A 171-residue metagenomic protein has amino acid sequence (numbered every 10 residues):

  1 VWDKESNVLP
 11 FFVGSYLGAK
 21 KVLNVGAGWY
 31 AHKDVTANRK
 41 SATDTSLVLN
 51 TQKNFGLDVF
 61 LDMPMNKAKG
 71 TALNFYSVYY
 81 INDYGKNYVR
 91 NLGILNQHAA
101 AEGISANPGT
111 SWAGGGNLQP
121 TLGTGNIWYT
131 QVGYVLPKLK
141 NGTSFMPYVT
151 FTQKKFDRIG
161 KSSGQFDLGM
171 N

Functional and structural regions predicted by a protein language model:
W2-D3, N7-I159: Detector for outer-membrane/organellar transmembrane beta-barrel domains, recognizing the amphipathic beta-strand
K161-S163: C-terminal transmembrane beta-barrel domains of outer membrane proteins
D167: Active-site pocket scaffolds in enzymes
